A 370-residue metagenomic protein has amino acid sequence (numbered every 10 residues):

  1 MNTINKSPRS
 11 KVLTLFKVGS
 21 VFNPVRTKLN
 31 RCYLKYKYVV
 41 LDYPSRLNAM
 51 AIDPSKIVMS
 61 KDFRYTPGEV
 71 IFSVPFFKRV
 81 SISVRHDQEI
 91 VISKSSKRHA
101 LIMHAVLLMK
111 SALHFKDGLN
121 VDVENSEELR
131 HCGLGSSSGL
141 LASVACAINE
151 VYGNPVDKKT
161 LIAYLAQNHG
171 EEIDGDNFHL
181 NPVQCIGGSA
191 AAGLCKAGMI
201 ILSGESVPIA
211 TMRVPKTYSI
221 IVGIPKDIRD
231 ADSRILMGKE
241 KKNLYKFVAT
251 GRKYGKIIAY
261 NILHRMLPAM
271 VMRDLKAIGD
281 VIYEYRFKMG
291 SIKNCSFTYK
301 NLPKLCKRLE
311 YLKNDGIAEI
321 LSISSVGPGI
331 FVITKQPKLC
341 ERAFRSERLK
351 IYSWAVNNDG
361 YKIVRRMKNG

Functional and structural regions predicted by a protein language model:
N2-C132, C146-V156, V356-G370: ATP-binding N-lobe of GHMP and related small-molecule kinases
I4-P24, S45, A269-G370: Glycine-rich, charge-dense phosphate/pyrophosphate-binding loop(s) and the adjacent flexible "lid"/catalytic subdomain
R31-K35, L41-D42, D62-F63, I71-V74 (+7 more regions): Solvent-exposed alpha-helices and their adjacent loops that cap or buttress functional pockets in soluble metabolic
Y43-S45, V84, A192-K196, S203-G204 (+2 more regions): Short, structured patches in soluble enzyme cores that scaffold and shape functional sites
I52, G193-K196, I200-G204, V332-T334 (+1 more regions): Short beta-strand-to-turn element immediately C-terminal to the catalytic PLP-Schiff-base lysine in fold type I
V84, K94, P225, V332-Q336: Short beta-strand-to-loop capping motifs
F115-P215: Gly/Ser-rich oxyanion-binding loop with an adjacent helix/lid that shapes the negatively charged ligand pocket
R213-Y311: Acyltransferase
